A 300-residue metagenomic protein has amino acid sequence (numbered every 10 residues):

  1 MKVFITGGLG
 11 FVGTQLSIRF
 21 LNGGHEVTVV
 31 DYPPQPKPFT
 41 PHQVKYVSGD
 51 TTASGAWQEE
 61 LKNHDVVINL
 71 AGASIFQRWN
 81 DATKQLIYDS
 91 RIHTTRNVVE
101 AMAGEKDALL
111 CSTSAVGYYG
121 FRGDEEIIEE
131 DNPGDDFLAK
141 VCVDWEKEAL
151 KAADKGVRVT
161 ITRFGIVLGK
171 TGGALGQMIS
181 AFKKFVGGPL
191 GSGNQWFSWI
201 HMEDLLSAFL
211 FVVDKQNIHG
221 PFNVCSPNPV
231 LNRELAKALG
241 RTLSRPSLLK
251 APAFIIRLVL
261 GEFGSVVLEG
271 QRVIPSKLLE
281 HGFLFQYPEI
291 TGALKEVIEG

Functional and structural regions predicted by a protein language model:
V3-G23: N-terminal Rossmann NAD(P)H-binding glycine-rich loop of SDR-like oxidoreductase domains
V44-H93: NAD(P)H-binding glycine-rich loop region in Rossmannoid oxidoreductase-like domains and their noncatalytic homologs
D89, H93, G123-I161: Catalytic helix-loop patch of NAD(P)-dependent Rossmann-fold dehydrogenases
R96-D136: Conserved Rossmann-fold NAD(P)-dependent oxidoreductase catalytic core, especially the SDR/UDP-sugar
V143, V157, L168-Q177, V212-F222: Glycine/proline-rich active-site loop of Rossmann-fold NAD(P)-dependent oxidoreductases
I179-G187, Q195-P229: Alpha-helical substrate-binding/gating segment
K215-E262, K295: Mid/C-terminal beta-alpha module of Rossmann-like enzyme folds, strongest in SDR-family dehydrogenases/epimerases
S265-G300: C-terminal amphipathic/interface module of NAD(P)-dependent oxidoreductases and related NAD-binding regulators
